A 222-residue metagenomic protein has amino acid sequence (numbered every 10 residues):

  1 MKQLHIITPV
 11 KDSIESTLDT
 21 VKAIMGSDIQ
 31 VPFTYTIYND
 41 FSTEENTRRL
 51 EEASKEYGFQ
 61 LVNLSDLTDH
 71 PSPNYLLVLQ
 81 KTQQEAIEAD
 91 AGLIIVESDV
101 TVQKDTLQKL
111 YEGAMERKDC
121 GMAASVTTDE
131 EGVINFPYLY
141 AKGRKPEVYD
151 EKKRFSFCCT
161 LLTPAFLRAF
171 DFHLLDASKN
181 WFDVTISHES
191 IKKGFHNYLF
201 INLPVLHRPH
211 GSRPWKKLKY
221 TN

Functional and structural regions predicted by a protein language model:
K22-F33: Short, acidic, metal-binding catalytic loop of nucleotide-sugar glycosyltransferases
Y38-L50: A conserved acidic beta->alpha catalytic loop
E56-A89: Active-site-proximal specificity loops/subdomain of glycosyltransferases
D90-T101: Short beta-strand-to-loop acidic/aromatic patch adjacent to the donor-nucleotide binding site
D105-M122: Conserved donor-nucleotide/metal-binding helix-loop-beta segment in metal-dependent transferases, i.e., the alpha-helix
M122-P137: Short beta-strand-to-loop element that shapes/binds the nucleotide-sugar donor at the catalytic cleft/hinge
G143-L162: A recurrent flexible, glycine/aromatic-enriched loop bordering the glycosyltransferase active site that acts as
D176-N222: C-terminal catalytic/acceptor-binding lobe
